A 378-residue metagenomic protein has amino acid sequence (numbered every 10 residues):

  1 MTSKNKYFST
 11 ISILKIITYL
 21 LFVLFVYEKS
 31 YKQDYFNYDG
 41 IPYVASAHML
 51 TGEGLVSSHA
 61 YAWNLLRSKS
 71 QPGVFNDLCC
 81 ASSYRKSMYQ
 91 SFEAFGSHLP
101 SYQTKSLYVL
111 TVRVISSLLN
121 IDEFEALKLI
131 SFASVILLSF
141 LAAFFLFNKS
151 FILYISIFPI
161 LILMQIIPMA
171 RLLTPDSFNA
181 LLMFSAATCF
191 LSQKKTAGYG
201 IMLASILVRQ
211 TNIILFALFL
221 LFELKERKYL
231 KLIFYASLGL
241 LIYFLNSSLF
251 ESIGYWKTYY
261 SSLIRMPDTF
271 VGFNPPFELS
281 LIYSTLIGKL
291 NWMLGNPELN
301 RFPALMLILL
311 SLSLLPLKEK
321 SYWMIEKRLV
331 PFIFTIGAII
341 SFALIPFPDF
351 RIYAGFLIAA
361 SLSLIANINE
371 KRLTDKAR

Functional and structural regions predicted by a protein language model:
G52-T104: Interfacial juxtamembrane loops and adjacent helix segments that form the catalytic/substrate-binding surfaces
A94-S106, L110, L118-L137, R301-L305: Loop-to-helix entry region of an early transmembrane alpha helix in multi-pass inner-membrane enzymes
E125, F140-L163, L181: Transmembrane-helix signature of polytopic, membrane-embedded enzymes that assemble or transfer cell-envelope glycans
F140, W292-I325, T335-I339, A360 (+1 more regions): Hydrophobic, aromatic-rich transmembrane alpha-helices and their immediate juxtamembrane boundary segments
L141, F178-A197, A359-S363: Specific aromatic-rich, kink-prone transmembrane helix
P168-F178, D349-F350: Short acidic/glycine- and proline-prone juxtamembrane loop motifs at membrane-interface regions of multi-pass membrane
A187, T196-Q210, L215-F222, L238-L241: Membrane-interface alpha helices of multi-pass inner-membrane proteins
Y229-P316: Membrane-lumen/periplasm interface segments of specific transmembrane helices in polyprenyl phosphate-linked
